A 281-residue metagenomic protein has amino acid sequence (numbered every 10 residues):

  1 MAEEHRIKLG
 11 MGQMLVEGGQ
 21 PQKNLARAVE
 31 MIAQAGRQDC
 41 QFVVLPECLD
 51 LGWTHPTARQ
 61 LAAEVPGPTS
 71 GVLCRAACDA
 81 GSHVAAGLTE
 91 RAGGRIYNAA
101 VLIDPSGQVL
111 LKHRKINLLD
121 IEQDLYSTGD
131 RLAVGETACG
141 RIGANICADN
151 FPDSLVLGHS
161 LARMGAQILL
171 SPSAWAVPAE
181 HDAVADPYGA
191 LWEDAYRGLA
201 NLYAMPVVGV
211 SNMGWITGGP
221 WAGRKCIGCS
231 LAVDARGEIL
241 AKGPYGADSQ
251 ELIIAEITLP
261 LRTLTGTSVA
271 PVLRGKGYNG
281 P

Functional and structural regions predicted by a protein language model:
E4-M11: Extreme N-terminal starter segment of soluble prokaryotic enzymes
I7, N98, G228, Q250-I253: Change "...and in nucleic-acid phosphodiester-cleaving endonucleases..." to "...and in nucleic-acid processing enzymes
G12, L61, H113, G135 (+3 more regions): Hydrophobic residues at beta-strand termini and immediately following loops that shape nucleotide-binding pockets
Q13-G18: Short polar catalytic/cofactor-binding loops
P21-K112, W175-M205: Cys-nucleophile CN-hydrolase/nitrilase-fold catalytic domain and related Cys-dependent amidase chemistry that acts on
L51, A58, V101, H113-L119 (+2 more regions): Short beta->alpha transition motifs characteristic of CBS
V65-A85, F151-Q250: CN hydrolase (nitrilase-like) catalytic-core segments centered on the catalytic cysteine and neighboring Lys/Glu
R75, R91-S173, V177-D194, I254 (+2 more regions): Active-site catalytic loop in hydrolytic enzyme cores
